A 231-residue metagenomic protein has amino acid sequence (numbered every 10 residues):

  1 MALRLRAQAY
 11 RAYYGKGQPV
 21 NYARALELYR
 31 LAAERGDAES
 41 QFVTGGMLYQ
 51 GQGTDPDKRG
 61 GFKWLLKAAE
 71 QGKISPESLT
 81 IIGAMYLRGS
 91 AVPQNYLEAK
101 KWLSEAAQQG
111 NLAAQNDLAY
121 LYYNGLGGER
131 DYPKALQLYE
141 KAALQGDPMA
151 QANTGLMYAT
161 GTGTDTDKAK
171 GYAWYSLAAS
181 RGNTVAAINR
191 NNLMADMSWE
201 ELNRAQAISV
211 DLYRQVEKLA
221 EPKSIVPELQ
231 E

Functional and structural regions predicted by a protein language model:
M1-A23, E231: N-terminal leader/linker segments that initiate helical-solenoid repeat arrays
A2, A38-S40, S75-E77, L112-Q115 (+2 more regions): Helix-start (N-cap) detector for alpha-helical repeat units in TPR-like alpha-solenoids, especially tetratricopeptide
A7-Y14, V43-Q50, L79-R88, D117-N124 (+3 more regions): Hydrophobic face of amphipathic alpha-helices that form TPR/SEL1-like repeat modules and related alpha-solenoid
R11, A32, M47, A68 (+8 more regions): TPR/TPR-like alpha-solenoid repeats
K16-V20, E34, Q52-P56, E70-I74 (+9 more regions): Short coil/turn and helix-start
P19-L28, D55-K67, P93-W102, E129-L138 (+2 more regions): Structural signature of tandem alpha-helical TPR/SEL1-like repeats, specifically the intra-repeat loop/turn
R130-A195: Ankyrin-repeat and related helical/solenoid repeat scaffolds used for protein-protein interactions
V185-E231: Terminal, low-structured helical/coil segments at or just beyond the last alpha-helical repeat
